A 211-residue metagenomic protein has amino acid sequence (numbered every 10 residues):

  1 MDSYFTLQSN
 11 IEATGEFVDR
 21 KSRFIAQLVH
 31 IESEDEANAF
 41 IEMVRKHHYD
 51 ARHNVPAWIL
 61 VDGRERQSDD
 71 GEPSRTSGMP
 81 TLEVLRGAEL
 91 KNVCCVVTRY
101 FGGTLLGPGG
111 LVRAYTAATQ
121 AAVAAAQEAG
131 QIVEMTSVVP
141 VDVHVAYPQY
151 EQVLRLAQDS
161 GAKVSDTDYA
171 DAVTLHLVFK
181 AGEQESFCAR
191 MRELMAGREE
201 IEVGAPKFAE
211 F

Functional and structural regions predicted by a protein language model:
M1-T76, A189, E202-F211: C-terminal regulatory domains involved in ligand/effector binding and gene-expression control
I59, K91-G102: Glycine- and acidic-rich phosphate- and metal-coordinating loops
V112-V138: Long, charge-dense
Q131-Q149, L175-L177: Short glycine-/aliphatic-rich beta-strand segments at the starts of folded cytosolic domains
D142-K163: Short amphipathic alpha-helix segments
V153-Q158, F187-M195: Short amphipathic alpha-helices in soluble, non-transmembrane regions that often serve as interface/regulatory elements
V164-Y169, M195-F211: Conserved short beta-strand edge segments in small beta-sheet-based binding/regulatory domains
L177-K180, Q184: Terminal, non-globular segments
